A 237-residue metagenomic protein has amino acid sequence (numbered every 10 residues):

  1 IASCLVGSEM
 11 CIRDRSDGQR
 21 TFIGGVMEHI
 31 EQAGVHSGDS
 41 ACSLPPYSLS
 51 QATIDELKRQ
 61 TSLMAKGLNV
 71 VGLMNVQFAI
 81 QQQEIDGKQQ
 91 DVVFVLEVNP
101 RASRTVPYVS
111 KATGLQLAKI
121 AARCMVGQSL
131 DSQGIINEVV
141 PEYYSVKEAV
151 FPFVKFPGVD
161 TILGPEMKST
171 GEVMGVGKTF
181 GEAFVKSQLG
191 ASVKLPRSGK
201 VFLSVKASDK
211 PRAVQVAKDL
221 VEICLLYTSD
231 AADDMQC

Functional and structural regions predicted by a protein language model:
I1-D14, Y227, A231-C237: Single conserved hydrophobic/aromatic residue that forms the stacking wall/gate of nucleotide- or nucleobase-binding
A2, S62, A217: Short glycine-/small-residue-rich flexible loop motifs, especially phosphate/cofactor-binding loops
S8-E9, D14-K210: ATP-dependent carboxylate activation and anion-phosphoryl transfer catalytic cores that bind Mg-ATP to form
G199-D230: Conserved structured catalytic cores and adjacent interaction surfaces of nucleotide-binding/hydrolyzing enzymes
